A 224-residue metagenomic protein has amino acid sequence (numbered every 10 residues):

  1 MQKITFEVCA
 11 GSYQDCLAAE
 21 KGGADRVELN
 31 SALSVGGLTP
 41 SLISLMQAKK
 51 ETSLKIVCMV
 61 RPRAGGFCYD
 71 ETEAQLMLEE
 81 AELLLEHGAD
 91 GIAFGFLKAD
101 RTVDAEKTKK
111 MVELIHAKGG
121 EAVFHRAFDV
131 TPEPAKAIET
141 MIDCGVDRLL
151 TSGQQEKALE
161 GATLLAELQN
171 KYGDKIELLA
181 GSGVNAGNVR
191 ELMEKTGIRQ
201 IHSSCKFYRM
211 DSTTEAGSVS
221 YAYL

Functional and structural regions predicted by a protein language model:
M1, V27, T52-L54, I115-G120 (+3 more regions): Short helix-capping segments at alpha-helix termini
M1-V27, A32-P40: N-terminal pre-domain/capping segments
I4-A10, V27-L29, I56-V60, I92-F94 (+4 more regions): Hydrophobic faces of well-ordered beta-strands that scaffold small-molecule active sites in alpha/beta enzyme cores
G11-G22, C68-E82, D129-C144, L168-A180 (+1 more regions): Catalytic cores of alpha/beta
Q14-L17, L33-V57, T72-Q75, L97-I115 (+4 more regions): Active-site-adjacent beta->alpha loops and helix N-cap segments on the catalytic face of soluble alpha/beta enzymes
D25-L38, L83, H87-A99, V146-L159 (+1 more regions): Glycine-rich phosphate-binding active-site loops on the catalytic face of alpha/beta enzymes
R63-Y69, S212: A short acidic, helix-capping loop that chelates divalent metal ions and anchors anionic groups
Q75-H87, K107-A117, I142, V146-D147: Short, electropositive alpha-helical surface patch
